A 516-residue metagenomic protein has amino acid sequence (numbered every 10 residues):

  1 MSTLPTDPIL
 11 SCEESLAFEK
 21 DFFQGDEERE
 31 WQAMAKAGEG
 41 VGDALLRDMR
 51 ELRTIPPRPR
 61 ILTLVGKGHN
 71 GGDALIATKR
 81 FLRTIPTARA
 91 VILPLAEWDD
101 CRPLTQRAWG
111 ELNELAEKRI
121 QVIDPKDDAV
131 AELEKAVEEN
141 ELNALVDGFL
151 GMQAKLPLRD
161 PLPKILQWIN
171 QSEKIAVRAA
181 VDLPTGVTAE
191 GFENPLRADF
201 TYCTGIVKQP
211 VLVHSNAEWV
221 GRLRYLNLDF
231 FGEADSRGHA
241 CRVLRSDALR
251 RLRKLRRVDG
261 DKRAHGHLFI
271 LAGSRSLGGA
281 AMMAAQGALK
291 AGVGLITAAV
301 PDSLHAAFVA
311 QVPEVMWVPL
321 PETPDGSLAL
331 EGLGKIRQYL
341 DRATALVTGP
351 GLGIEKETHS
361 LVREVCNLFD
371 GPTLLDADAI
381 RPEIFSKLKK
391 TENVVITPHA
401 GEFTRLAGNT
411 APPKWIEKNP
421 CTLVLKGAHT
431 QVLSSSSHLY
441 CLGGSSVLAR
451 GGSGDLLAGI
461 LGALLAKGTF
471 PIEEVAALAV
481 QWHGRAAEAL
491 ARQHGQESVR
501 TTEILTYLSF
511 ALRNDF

Functional and structural regions predicted by a protein language model:
M1-E97, R102, Q106, F200 (+4 more regions): Small-residue (G/A/S/T)-rich helix-start motifs and N-terminal tracts that mark the onset
K79-S172, Q311-E322, G334-R342: N-terminal small/polar loop signature for handling phosphorylated ligands or for N-terminal nucleophile
I92-P94, P161-P184, E364-F385: Short, acidic/small-residue loops that bind anionic groups at enzyme active sites
I120-V130, L183-T188, L249-K254, G326-L330 (+1 more regions): Short gly/ser/thr-rich secondary-structure transition/capping motifs
N143-A144, F149-H239: Internal gly/pro-rich beta-alpha loop/helix module that stabilizes soluble enzyme cofactors or their anionic handles
L183, T204-I206, S274, A377 (+1 more regions): Residues immediately flanking
